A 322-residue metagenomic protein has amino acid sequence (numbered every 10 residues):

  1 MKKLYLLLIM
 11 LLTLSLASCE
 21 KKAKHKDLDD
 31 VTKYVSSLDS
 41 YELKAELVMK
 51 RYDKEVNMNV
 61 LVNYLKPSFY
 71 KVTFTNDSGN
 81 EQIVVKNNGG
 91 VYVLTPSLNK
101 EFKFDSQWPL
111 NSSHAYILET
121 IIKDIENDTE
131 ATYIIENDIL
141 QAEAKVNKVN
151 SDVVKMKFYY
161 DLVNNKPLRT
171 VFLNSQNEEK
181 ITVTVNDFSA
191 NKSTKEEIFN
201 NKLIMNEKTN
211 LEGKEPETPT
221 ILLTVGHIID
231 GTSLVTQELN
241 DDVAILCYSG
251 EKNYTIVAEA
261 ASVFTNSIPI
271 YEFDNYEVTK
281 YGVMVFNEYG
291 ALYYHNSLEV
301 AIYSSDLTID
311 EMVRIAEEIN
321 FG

Functional and structural regions predicted by a protein language model:
M1-L4: Positively charged n-region of N-terminal signal peptides that target proteins for export
I9-S15: Bacterial N-terminal signal peptides
S15-F69, I125, T129-Y133, D274-E299 (+1 more regions): N-terminal leader/targeting segments and the immediate start of mature chains
A23, N88-V154, T194: Flexible, processing/modification-adjacent segments and terminal tails in exported/periplasmic/extracellular proteins
L61-Y116, N174, E178-T184, G290: An acidic-aromatic
V72, T170-F172, I302: Beta-strand-dense domains in secreted/periplasmic systems and polymorphic toxin scaffolds
N137-M205: Gly/Pro-enriched, hydrophobic low-complexity segments that function as extracytoplasmic propeptides/linkers
E207-N296: Short, solvent-exposed recognition patches
